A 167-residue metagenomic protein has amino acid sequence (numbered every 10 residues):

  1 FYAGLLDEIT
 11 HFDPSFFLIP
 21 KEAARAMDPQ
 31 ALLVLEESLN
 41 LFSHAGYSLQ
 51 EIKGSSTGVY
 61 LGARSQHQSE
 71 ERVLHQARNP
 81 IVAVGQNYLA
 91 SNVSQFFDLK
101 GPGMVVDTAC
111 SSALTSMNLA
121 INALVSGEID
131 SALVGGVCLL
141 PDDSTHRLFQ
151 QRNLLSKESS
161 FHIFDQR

Functional and structural regions predicted by a protein language model:
F1-R167: Cys-dependent condensing catalytic cores that perform Claisen condensation/acyl-transfer in fatty-acid/polyketide
